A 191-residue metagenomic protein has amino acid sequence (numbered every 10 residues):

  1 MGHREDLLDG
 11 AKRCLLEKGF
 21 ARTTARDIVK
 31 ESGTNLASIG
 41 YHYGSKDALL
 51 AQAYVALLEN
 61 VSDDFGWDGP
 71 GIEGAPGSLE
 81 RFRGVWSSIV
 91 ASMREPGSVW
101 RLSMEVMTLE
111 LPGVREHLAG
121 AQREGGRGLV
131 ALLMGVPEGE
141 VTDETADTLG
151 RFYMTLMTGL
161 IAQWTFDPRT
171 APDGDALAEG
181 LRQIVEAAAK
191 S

Functional and structural regions predicted by a protein language model:
M1-G2, R13, K190-S191: N-terminal intrinsically disordered/low-complexity leader segments
D6, G10-Q52: Helix-turn-helix
Y43, A91, M104-L111: Short helix-capping/turn signature of helix-turn-helix
Q52, G66-S98, L149-Y153, A178: Hydrophobic alpha-helical connector segments
V55-V61: Short, basic, alpha-helical segments at the C-terminal edge of helix-turn-helix-like DNA-binding modules
S62-W67, E95-S98, P112-E138, D147-R151 (+1 more regions): Amphipathic alpha-helical packing segments from all-alpha helical-bundle domains
D68, I72, M107-E110, W164-P168: Secondary-structure edge/capping motif, primarily at the C-terminal ends of alpha-helices and the immediately following
M104-E105, D143-W164, G174-I184: Hydrophobic alpha-helical segments that form the core of small-molecule binding pockets and/or dimer interfaces
